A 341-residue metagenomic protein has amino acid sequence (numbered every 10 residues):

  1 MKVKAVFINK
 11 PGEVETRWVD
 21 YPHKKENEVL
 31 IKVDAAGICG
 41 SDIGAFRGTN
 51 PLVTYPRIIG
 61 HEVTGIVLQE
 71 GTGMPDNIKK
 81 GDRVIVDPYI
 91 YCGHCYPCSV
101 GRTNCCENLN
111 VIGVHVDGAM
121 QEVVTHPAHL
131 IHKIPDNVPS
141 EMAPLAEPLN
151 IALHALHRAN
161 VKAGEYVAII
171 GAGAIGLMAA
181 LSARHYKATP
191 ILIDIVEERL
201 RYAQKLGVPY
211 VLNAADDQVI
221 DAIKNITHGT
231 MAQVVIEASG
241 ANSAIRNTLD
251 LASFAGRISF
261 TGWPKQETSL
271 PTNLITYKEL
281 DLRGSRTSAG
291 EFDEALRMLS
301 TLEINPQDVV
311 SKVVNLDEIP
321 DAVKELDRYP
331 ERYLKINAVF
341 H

Functional and structural regions predicted by a protein language model:
M1-V3, R246-D250, A289, D293-H341: C-terminal hydrophobic helical "lid"/dimerization subdomain of Rossmann-like NAD(P)H-dependent oxidoreductases
D20-A36, T49-Y96, P135-N137: Glycine-rich beta-strand-centered segment in the early N-terminal region that forms part of a ligand/cofactor-binding
C92-I170: NAD(P)H dinucleotide-binding glycine-rich loop of Rossmann-like/cofactor-binding domains, especially the beta1-alpha1
M120-Q121, I195-Y202, Q266-T272: Short, glycine/polar-rich helix-capping loops at beta-to-alpha or helix-loop-helix junctions that flank or form
V138-D216, D221: Mid-domain Rossmann-like dinucleotide-binding core that forms the NAD(H)/NADP(H) cofactor-binding site
A159, L206-D281: Glycine-rich cofactor phosphate-binding loops and adjacent beta1-alpha1 units of small-molecule cofactor enzyme domains
D194, G262, R286: Conserved acidic E/D residue at the C-terminus of a beta-strand in Rossmann-like folds
